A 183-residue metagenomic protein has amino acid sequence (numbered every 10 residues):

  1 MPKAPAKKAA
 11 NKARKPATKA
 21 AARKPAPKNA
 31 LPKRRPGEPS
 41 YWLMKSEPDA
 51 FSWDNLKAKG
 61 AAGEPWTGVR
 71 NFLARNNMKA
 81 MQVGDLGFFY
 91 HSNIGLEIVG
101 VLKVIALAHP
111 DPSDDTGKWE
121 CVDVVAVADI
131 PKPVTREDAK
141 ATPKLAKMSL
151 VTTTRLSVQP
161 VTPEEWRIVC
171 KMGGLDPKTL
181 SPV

Functional and structural regions predicted by a protein language model:
P2-M81, D176, V183: Compositionally biased, charged N-terminal/linker segments
D49-F51, P131, I168: Short, acidic Gly/Pro/Ser/Thr-rich loop/turn segments
N55, P133-D138, C170-M172: Short, charged, solvent-exposed linker or helix-capping segments at domain edges/interfaces that act as flexible hinges
A74, M78-M81, L96, H109 (+1 more regions): Acidic-enriched and Gly/Ser
Y90-L96: Short, charged beta-turn/beta-strand-edge "cap" motif at the junction between a beta-strand and an adjacent loop
V99-Q159: Aromatic- and Lys/Arg-enriched surface recognition patch
P163-V183: Charged phosphate-binding loop/patch that engages nucleotide di/tri-phosphates or the phosphate backbone of nucleic
